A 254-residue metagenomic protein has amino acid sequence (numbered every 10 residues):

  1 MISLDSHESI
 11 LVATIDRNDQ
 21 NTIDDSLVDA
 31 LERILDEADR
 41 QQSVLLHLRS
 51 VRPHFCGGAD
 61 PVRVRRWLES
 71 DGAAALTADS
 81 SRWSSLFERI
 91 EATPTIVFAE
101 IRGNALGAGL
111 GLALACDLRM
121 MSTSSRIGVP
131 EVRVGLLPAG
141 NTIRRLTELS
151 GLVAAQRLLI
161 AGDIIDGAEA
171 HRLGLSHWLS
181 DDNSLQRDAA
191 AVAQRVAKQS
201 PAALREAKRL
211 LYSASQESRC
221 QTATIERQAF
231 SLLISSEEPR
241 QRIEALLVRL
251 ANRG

Functional and structural regions predicted by a protein language model:
M1-E8, A38, G162-G167, R187 (+1 more regions): C-terminal alpha-helix plus adjacent terminal tail
M1-V51, E88: Conserved CoA-thioester-binding segment of acyl-CoA-metabolizing enzymes
H7-E8, R52, P94, N183: Residue-level signal for tight coil/turn positions that link beta-strands
A13, L31, L48, D60 (+5 more regions): Terminal peptide-recognition signature
Q20-N21, H54, L136, W178: Short strand->helix junction
V28, L48, P61, W83 (+5 more regions): A general structural signal for well-ordered alpha-helical segments in protein cores
S50-L86, A105: Glycine- (often His-adjacent) and acidic-residue-rich active-site loop that binds/positions the CoA thioester
E88-P201: Crotonase-fold acyl-CoA enzyme core
